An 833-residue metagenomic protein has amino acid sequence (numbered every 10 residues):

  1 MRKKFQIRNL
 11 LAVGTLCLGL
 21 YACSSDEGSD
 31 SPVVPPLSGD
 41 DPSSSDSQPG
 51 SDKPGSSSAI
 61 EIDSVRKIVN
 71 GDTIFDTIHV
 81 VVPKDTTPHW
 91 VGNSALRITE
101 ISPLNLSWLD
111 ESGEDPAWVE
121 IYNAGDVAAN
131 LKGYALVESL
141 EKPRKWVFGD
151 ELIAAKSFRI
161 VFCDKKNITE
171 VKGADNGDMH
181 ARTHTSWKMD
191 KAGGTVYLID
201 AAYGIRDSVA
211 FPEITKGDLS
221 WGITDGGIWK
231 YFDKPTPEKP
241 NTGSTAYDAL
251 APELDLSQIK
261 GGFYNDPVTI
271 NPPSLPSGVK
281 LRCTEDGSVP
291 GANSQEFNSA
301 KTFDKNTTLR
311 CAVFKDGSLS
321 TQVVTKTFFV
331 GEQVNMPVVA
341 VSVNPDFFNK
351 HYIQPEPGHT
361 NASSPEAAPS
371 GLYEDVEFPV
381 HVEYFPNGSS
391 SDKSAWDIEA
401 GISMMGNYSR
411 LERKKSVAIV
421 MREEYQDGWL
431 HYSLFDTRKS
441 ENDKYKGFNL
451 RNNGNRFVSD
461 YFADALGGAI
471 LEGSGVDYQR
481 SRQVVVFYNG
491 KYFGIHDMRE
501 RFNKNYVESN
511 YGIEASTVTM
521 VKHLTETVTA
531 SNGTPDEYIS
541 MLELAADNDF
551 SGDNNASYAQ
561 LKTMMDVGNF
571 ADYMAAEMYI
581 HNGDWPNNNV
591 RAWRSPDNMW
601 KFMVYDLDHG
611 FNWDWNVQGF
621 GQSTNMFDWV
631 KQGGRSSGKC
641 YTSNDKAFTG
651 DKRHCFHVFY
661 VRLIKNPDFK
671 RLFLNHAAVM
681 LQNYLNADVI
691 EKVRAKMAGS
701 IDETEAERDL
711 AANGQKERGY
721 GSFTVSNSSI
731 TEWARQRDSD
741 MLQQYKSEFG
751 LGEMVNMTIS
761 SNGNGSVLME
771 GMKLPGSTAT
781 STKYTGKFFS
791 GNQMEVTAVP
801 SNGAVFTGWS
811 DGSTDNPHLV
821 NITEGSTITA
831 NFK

Functional and structural regions predicted by a protein language model:
M1-Y21: Sec-dependent bacterial lipoprotein signal peptides
G19-H89: Bacterial Sec-dependent N-terminal signal peptides
S64, T73, T77, T86 (+10 more regions): Coil residues (strongly favoring Ser/Thr
V80-L140, K188-A192, A210-T215, S244 (+1 more regions): A structural motif detector for short, solvent-exposed N-terminal "entry" segments of globular domains
W90, L152-A155, V161, T215-G401 (+3 more regions): Short, compositionally stereotyped local motifs that mark structural "simplifiers"
V91-N93, L106-D115, K142-I228, Q354-E377 (+1 more regions): Solvent-exposed beta-edge/loop recognition patches
P235-A246, P337-S342, D346-S364, P369-L372 (+10 more regions): Middle-to-C-terminal accessory/interaction subdomains
V341, A362-T529: Conserved ATP-binding subdomain of kinase catalytic cores across diverse folds
